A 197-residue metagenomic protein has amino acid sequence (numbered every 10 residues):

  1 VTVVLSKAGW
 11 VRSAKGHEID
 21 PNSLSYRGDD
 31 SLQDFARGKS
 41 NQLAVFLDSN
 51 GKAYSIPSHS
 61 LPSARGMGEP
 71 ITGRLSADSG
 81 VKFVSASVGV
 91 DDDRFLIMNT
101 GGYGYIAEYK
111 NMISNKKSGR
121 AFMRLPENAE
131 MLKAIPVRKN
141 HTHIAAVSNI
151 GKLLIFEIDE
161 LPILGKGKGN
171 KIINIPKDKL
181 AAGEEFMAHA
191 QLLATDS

Functional and structural regions predicted by a protein language model:
V1-S197: Short, structured "edge-of-domain" segments at secondary-structure transitions
